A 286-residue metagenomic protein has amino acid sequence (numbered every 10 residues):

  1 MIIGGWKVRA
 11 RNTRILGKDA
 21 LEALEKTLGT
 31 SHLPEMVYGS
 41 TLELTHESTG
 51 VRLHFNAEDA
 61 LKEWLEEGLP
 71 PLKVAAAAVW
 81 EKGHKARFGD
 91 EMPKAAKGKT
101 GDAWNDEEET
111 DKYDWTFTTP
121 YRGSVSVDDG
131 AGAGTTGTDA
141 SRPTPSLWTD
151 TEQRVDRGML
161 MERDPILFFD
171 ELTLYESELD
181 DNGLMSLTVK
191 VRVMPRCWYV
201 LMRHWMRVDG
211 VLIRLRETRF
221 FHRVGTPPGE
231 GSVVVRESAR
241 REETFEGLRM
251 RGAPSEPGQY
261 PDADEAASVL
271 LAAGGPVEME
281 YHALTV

Functional and structural regions predicted by a protein language model:
M1-T30, M36, P71-D114, D129 (+3 more regions): Anionic, Ser/Thr-rich low-complexity intrinsically disordered regions
R11, V51-F55, R203: Residue-level detector of high-confidence beta-strand sites
E22-D59, T188-R192: Amphipathic, interaction-prone secondary-structure segments
A60-K73, V224-P227: Short, surface-exposed linear segments at secondary-structure transitions and domain or protein termini
A103-V286: A eukaryote-biased signal for long
